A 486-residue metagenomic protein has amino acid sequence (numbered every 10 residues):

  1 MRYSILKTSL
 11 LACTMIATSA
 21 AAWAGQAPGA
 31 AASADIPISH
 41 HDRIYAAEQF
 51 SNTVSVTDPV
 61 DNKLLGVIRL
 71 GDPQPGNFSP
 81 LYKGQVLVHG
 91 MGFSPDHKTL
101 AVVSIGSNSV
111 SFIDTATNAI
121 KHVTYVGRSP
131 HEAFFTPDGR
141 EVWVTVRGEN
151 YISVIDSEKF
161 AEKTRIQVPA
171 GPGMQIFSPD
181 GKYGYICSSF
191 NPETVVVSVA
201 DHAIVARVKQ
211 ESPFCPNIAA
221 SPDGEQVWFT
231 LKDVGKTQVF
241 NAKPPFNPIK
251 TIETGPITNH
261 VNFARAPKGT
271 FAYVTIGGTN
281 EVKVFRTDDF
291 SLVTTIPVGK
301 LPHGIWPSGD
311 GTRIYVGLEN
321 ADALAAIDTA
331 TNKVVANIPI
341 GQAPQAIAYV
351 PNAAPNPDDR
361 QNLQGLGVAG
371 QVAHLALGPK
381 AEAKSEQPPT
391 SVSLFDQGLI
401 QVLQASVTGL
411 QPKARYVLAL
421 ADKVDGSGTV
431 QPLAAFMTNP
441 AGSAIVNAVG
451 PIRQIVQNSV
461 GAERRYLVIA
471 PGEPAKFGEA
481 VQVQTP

Functional and structural regions predicted by a protein language model:
R2-W23: Gram-negative bacterial Sec-dependent N-terminal signal peptides
S19-P388, G398, S406, P412 (+5 more regions): Predominantly soluble domains enriched in secretory-pathway, periplasmic, or organellar proteins
S393-Q397: Short, solvent-exposed beta-strand/turn "edge" segments of beta-rich domains on protein surfaces
A414-L420: Short beta-strand segments enriched for Tyr within beta-sheet-rich domains, predominantly fibronectin type III
A421-S427: Change "in extracellular beta-sheet-rich domains … of secreted and cell-surface proteins" to "in beta-sheet-rich domains
Q454-R464: Short glycine/proline/serine/threonine-rich loop/turn segments at secondary-structure transition edges
Y466-F477: Short, exposed beta-strand-loop hairpins at the edges of beta-sheets in extracellular/periplasmic proteins
K476-P486: Short beta-strand elements
